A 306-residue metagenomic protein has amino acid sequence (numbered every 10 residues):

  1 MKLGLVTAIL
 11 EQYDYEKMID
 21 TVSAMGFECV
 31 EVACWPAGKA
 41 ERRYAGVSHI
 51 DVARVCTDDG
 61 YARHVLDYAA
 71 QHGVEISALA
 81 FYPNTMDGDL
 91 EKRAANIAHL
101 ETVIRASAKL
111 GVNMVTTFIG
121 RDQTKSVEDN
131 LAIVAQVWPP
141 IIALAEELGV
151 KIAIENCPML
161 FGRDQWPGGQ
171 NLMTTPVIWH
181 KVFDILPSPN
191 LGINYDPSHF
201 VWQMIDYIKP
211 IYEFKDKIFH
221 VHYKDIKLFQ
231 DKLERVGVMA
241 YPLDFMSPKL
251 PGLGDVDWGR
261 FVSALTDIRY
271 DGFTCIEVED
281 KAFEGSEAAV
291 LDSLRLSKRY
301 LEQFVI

Functional and structural regions predicted by a protein language model:
M1-C29, C34-G38, A70, G111 (+2 more regions): Histidine-acidic metal/acid-base catalytic patches
V6-T7, V47, A53-R54, E91-K92 (+4 more regions): A generic structural signal for short
E28-C34, E75-A80, V115-T117: Short, well-structured secondary-structure segments
A33-H64, K125: Glycine-rich, proline-tolerant flexible connector loops at the mouths of alpha/beta enzymes
A45-V52, A80-G88: Glycine-/proline-rich flexible loop or hinge segments
I50, G88, D122-S126, L243-M246 (+1 more regions): Short amphipathic alpha-helical segments at helix-loop
R63-E75, N84-G192, W202, E213 (+2 more regions): Active-site acidic/histidine proton-transfer and metal-coordination neighborhood in alpha/beta enzyme cores
